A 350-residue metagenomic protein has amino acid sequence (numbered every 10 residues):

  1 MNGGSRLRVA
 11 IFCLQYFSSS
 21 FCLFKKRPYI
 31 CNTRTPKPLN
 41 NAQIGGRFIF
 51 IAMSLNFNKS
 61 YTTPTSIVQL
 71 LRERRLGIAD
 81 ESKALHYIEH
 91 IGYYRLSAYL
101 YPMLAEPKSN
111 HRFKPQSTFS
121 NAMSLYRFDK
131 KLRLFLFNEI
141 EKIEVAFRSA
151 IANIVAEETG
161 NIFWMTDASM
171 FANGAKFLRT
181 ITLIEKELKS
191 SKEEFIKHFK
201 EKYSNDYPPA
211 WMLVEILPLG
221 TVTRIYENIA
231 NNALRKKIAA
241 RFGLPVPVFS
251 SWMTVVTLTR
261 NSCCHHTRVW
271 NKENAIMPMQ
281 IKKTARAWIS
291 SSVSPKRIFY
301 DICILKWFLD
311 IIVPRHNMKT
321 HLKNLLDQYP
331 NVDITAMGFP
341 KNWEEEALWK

Functional and structural regions predicted by a protein language model:
N2-R6, A10-L258, W270-K350: Extended intrinsically disordered or low-complexity regions, especially N/C-terminal cytosolic tails and loops, rather
H266: Acidic/aromatic/glycine-rich contiguous surface patches that form carbohydrate-binding/processing clefts and analogous
